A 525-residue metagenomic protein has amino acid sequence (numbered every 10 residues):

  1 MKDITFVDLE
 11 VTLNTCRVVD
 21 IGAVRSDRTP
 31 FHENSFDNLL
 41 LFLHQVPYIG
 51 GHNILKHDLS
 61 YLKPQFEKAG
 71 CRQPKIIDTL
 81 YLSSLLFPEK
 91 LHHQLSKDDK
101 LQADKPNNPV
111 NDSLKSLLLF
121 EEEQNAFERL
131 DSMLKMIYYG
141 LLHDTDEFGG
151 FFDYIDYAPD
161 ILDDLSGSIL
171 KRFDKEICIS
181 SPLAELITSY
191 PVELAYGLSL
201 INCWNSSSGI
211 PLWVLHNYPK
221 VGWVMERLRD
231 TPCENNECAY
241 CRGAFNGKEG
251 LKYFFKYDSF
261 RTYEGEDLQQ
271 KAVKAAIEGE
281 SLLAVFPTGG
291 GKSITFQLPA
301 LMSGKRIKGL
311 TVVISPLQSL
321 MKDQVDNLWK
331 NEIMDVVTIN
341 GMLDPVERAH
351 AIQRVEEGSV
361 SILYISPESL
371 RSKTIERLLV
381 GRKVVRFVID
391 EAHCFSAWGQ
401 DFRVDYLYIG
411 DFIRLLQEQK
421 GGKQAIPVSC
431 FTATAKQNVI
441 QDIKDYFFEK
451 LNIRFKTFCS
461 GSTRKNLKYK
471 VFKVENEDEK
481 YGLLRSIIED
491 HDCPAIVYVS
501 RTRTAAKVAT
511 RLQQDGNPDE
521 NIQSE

Functional and structural regions predicted by a protein language model:
M1-V19: Entry/capping segment at the start of metal-dependent catalytic domains with acidic active-site entry clusters
I4, P47-G50, L310, R386: Structural motif
V11-L13, L55-K56, Y81, H393 (+1 more regions): Short, glycine/acidic-enriched loop or turn micro-motifs at the edges of active sites
R25-S96, K100-Q102, P106-F127: Conserved DEDDh/DEDDy metal-dependent 3′-5′ exonuclease domain
L95-S180, A184, S189: Acidic, Mg2+-coordinating catalytic module of metal-dependent nucleases/exonucleases that use a two-metal-ion mechanism
P191-F245: Interdomain "pre-motor" coupling segment immediately N-terminal to P-loop NTPase/helicase cores
C233, A239-F255, D267-K271, I277-L283 (+5 more regions): Helicase motor core with emphasis on the C-terminal RecA-like subdomain
